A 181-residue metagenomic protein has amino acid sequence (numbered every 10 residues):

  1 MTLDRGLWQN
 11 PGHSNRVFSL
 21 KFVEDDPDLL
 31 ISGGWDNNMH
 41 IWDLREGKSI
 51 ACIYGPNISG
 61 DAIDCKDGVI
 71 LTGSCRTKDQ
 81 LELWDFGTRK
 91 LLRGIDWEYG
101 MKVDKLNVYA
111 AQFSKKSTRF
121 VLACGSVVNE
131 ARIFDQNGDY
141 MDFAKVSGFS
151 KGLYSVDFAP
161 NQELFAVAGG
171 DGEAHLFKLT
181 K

Functional and structural regions predicted by a protein language model:
M1, L20, M39-L44, L81-D85 (+2 more regions): WD40-repeat beta-propellers
M1-V23, E46-D64, T88-N107, D139-G152: Inter-blade linker and blade-boundary elements of WD-repeat/beta-propeller domains
K21-D28, P56, D64-V69, A111-R119 (+1 more regions): Loop/turn segments within WD40 beta-propeller blades
D25-P27, R76-T77, K116, V127 (+3 more regions): Short strand-connecting beta-turns/loops that link adjacent beta-strands
L29-I31, D67, S74, K78-F86: Beta-propeller blade termini and top-face loops
S32-D36, G73-K78, A123-V128, A168-D171: Conserved strand-to-loop turn within each blade of WD40 beta-propeller repeats
V103-A144, G148-L153, D157: Eukaryotic modular interaction domains in large regulatory/scaffold proteins
Y154-K181: Blade-level signature of beta-propeller repeat domains, shared across WD40, Kelch, NHL, RCC1 and BNR/Asp-box propellers
